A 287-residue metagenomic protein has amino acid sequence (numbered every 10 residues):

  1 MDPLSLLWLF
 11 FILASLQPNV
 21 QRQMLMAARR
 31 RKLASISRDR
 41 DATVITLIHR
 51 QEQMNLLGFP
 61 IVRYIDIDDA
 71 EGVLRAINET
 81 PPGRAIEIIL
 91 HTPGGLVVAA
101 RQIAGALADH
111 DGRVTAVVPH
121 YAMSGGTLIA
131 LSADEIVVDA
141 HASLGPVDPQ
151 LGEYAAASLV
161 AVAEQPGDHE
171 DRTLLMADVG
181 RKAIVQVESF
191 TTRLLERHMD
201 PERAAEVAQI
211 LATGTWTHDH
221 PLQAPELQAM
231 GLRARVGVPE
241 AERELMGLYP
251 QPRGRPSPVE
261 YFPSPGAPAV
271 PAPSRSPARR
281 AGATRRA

Functional and structural regions predicted by a protein language model:
M1-T115, Y121, V137-D139, P149-A287: N-terminal organellar transit peptides
A116, A122-A133: Glycine-rich, charge-decorated loop segments at or immediately adjacent to ligand/cofactor-binding or catalytic sites
